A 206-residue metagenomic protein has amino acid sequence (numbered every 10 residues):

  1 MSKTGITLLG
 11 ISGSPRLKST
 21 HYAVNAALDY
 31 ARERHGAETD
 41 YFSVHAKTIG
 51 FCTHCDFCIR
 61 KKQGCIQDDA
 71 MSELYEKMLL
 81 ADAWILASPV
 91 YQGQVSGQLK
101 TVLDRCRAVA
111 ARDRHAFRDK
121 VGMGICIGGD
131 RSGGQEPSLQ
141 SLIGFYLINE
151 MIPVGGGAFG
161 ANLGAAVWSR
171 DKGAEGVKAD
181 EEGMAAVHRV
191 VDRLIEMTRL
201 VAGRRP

Functional and structural regions predicted by a protein language model:
M1-D113, F159-P206: N-terminal beta1-alpha1-beta2 submodule of the flavodoxin-like/Rossmannoid cofactor-binding fold
G97, R112-F159: Short, glycine-/small-residue-rich phosphate/pyrophosphate-handling segment
